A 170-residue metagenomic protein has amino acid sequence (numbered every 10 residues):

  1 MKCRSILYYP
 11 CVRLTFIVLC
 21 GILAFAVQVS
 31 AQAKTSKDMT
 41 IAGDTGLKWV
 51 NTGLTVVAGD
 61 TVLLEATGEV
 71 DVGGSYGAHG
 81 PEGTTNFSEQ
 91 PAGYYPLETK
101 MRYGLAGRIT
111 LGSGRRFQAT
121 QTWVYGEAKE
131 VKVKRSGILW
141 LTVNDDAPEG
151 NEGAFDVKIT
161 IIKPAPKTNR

Functional and structural regions predicted by a protein language model:
M1-V12: N-terminal secretory signal peptides that target proteins for export/translocation
S5-I6, F25, V29: Intrinsic low-complexity/disordered segments
I6, L19-G21, L47, K129: Generic detector of short alpha-helix boundary/capping microenvironments and adjacent low-complexity segments
P10-C11, L19, G53, S88: Intrinsic disorder/low-complexity detector
R13-A26: Bacterial N-terminal signal peptides
Q32-R170: Gly-Asp-aromatic-enriched flexible segments
